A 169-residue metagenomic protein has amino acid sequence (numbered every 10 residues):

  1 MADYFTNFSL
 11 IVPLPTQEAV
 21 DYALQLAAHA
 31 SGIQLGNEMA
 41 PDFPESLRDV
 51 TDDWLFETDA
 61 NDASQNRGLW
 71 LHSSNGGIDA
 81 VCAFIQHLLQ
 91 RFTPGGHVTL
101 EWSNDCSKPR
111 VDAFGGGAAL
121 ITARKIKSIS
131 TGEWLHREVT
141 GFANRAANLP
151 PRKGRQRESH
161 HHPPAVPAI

Functional and structural regions predicted by a protein language model:
M1-G32: Short, extreme N-terminal segment that most often corresponds to the first beta-strand
A27-A28, G36-I169: Charged interaction segments
